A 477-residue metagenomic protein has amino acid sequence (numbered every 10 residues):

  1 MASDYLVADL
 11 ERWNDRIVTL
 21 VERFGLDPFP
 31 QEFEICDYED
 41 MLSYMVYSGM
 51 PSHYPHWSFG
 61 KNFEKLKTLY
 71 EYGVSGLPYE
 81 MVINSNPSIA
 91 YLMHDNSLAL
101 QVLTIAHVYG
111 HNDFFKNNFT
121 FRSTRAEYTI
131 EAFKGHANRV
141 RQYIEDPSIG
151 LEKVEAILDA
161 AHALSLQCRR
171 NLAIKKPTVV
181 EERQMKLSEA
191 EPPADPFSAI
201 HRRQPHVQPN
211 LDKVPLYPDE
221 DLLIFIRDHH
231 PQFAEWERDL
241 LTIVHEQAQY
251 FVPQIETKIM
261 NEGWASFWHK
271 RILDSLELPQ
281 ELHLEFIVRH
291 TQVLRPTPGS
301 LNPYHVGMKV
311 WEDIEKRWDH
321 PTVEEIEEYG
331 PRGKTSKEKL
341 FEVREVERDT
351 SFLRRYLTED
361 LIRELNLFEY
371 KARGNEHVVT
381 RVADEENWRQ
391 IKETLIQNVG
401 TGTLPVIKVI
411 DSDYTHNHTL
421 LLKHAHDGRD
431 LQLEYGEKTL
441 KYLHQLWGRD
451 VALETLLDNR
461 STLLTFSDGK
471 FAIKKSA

Functional and structural regions predicted by a protein language model:
A8-S88, H201-F233, E454-L456, L463-T465: Auxiliary, metal-adjacent structural segments of Zn-dependent hydrolase domains
F33-L42, E127-E131, I287-Q292: Acidic helix-start/capping segments at beta-turn-to-alpha-helix junctions
P87-T104, V252-T257: Short pre-active-site segment immediately N-terminal to the catalytic Zn-binding motif
M93-D95, A99, L278, L282-A477: Non-catalytic terminal regions of proteins
H107: TRNA-recognition modules of translation machinery and tRNA-sensing kinases, especially anticodon-binding
D113-V180, E262, S266-P279, Q292-P303: Post-HExxH zinc-binding segment in Zn-dependent metallohydrolases
A160-D228: Extended catalytic-interface subdomain
N210-M308: Long, internal scaffold/assembly segments composed of regular secondary structure
